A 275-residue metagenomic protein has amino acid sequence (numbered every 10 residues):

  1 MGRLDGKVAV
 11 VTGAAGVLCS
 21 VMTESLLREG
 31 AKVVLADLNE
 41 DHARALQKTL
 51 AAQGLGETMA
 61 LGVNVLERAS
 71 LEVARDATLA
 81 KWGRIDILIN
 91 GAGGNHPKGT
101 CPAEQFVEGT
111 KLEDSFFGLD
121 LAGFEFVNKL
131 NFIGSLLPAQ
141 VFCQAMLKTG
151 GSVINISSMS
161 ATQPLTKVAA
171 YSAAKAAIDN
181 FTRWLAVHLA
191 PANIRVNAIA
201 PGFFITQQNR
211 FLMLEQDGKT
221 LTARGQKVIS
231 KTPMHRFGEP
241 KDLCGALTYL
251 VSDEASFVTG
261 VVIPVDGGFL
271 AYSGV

Functional and structural regions predicted by a protein language model:
G2-V34, L185: Canonical Rossmann dinucleotide-binding motif of NAD(H)/NADP(H)-dependent dehydrogenases/reductases, specifically
G99-E125, V228: Substrate-binding pocket helix/loop in short-chain dehydrogenase/reductase
A139, A174: Active-site helix of classical SDR
Q144, V187-H188, S256: Alpha-helical segment proximal to the catalytic Tyr-Lys
G150, A190, R195, V258-G260: Short, small/polar-rich loop/turn modules that mediate ligand/substrate recognition or access, typified
S158: Residue(s) in the substrate-gating loop at a strand-loop-helix junction that position the organic substrate next
Q163, T248, T259-V275: Short C-terminal tail/terminal secondary-structure segment of NAD(P)H-dependent dehydrogenase/reductase domains
